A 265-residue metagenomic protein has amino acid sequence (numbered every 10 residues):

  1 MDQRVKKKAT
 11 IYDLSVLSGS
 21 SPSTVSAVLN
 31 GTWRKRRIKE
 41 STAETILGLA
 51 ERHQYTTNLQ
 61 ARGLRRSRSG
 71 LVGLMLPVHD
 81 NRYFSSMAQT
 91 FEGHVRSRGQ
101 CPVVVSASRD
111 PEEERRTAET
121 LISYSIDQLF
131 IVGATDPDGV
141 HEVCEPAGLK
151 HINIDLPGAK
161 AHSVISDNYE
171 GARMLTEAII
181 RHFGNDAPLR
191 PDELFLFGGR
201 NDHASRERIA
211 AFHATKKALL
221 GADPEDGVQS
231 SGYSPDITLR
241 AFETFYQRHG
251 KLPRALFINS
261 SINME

Functional and structural regions predicted by a protein language model:
M1-K6, S67-G184, F245-Q247, K251: Alpha-helical recognition/docking segments in bacterial nutrient-uptake and carbohydrate-utilization systems
M1-S67: N-terminal helix-turn-helix DNA-binding module of bacterial transcription factors
P22-A27, L64-H79, I179, P191-R200: Short beta-strand segments enriched in small/hydrophobic residues
S26, V132, I154-D155, F197 (+1 more regions): Conserved residues at the C-terminal ends of beta-strands
L49, T90-H94, V143, E207-L219: Alpha-helical structural signal in soluble globular domains
F84, R200-R208: Glycine- and acidic-residue-enriched helix-capping/strand-helix junction motifs
L129, A134-D138, S205-E265: Hydrophobic alpha-helical
H162-F195, R206, P235-E243, M264: Hydrophobic alpha-helical segments within soluble ligand-binding/sensing domains
